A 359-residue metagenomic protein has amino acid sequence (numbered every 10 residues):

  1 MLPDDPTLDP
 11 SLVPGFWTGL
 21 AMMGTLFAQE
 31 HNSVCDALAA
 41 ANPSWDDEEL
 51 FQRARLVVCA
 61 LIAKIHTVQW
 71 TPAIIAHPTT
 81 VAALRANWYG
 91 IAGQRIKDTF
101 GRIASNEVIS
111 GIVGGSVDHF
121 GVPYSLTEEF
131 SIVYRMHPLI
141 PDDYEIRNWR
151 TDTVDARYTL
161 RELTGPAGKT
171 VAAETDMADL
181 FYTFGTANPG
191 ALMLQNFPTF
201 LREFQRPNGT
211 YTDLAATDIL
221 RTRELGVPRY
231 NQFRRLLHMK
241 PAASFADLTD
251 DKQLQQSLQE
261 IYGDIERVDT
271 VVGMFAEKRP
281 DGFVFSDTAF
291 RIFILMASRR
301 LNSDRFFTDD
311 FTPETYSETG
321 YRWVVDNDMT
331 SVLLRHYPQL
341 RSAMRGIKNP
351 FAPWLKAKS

Functional and structural regions predicted by a protein language model:
M1-L20, Q29, C35-D36, A41-S359: Terminal regions of secretory-pathway proteins
